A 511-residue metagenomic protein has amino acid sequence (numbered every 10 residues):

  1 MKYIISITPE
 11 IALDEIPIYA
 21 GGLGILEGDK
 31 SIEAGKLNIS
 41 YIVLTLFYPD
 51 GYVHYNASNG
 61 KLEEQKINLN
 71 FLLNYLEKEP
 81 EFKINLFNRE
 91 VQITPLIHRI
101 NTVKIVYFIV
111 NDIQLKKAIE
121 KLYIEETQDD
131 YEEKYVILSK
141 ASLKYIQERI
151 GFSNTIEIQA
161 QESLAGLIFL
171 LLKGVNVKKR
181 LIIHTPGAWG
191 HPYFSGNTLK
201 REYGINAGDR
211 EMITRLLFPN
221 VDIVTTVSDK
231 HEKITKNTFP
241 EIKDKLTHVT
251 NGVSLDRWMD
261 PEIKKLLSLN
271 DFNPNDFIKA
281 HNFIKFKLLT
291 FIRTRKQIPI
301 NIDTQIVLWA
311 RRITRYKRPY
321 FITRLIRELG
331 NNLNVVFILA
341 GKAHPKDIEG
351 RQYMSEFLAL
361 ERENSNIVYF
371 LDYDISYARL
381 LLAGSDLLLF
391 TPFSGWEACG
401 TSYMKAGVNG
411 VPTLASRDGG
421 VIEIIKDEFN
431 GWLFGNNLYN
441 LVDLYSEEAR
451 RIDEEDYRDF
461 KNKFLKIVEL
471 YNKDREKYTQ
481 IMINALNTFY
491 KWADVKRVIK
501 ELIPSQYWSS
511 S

Functional and structural regions predicted by a protein language model:
M1-S511: Catalytic cores of carbohydrate-active enzymes across secretory and cytosolic contexts
